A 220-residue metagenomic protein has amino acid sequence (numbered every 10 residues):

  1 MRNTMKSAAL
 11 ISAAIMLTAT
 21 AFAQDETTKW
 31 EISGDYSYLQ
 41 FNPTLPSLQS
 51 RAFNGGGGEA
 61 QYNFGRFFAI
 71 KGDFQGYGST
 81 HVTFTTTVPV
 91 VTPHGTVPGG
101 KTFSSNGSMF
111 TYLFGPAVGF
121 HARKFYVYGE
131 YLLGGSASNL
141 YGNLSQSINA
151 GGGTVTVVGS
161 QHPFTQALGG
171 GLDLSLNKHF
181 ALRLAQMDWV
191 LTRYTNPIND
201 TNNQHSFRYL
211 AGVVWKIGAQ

Functional and structural regions predicted by a protein language model:
M1-T27, G218-Q220: Cleavable N-terminal export/targeting peptides
Q24, S33, E59-A150, P163 (+1 more regions): Gram-negative (and chloroplast) outer-membrane scaffold detector with strong preference for beta-barrel transmembrane
D25-N42: Transmembrane beta-strand segments of Gram-negative outer membrane beta-barrel proteins
T28, N54, F110, H162-Q166 (+2 more regions): Exposed loop/turn and edge beta-strand positions of beta-sandwich/beta-sheet ligand-binding modules
Y38-E59, Q161: Surface-exposed strand-loop-strand hairpins of Gram-negative outer-membrane beta-barrel proteins
N42-P46, H94-S104, A150-V158, Y194-T201: Extracellular loop and loop/strand-boundary signature of outer-membrane beta-barrel proteins
Q61, G171-D173: A broad helix-preferring feature
T83, N177-Q220: Predominantly the C-terminal beta-signal and adjacent terminal strand-loop region of outer-membrane beta-barrel
